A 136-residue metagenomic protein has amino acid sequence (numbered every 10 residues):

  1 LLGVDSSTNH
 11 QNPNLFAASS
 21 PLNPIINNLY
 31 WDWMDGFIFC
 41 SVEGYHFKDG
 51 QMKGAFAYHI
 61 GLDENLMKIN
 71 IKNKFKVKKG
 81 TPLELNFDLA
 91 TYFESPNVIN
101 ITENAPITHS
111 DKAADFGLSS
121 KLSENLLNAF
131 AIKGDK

Functional and structural regions predicted by a protein language model:
L1-K136: A short, solvent-exposed, low-complexity linear motif enriched for acidic/polar residues with Pro/Gly/Ser/Thr
